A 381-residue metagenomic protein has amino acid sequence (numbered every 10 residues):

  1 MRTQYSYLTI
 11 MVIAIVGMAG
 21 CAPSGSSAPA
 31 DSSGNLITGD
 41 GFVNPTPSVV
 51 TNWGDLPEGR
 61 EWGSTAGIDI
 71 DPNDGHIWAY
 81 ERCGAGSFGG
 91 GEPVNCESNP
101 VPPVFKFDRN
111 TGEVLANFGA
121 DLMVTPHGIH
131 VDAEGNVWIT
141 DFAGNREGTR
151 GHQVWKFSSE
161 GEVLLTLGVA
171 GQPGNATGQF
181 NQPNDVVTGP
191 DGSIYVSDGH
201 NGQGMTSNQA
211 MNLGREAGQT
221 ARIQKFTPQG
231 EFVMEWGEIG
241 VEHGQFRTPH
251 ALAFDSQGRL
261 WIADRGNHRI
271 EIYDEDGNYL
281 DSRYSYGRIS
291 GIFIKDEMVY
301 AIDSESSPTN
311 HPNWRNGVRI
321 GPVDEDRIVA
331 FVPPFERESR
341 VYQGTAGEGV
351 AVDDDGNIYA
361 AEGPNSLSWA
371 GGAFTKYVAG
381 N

Functional and structural regions predicted by a protein language model:
M1-T9: Bacterial N-terminal signal peptides that target proteins for export
T9-M11, D276: Enrichment for repetitive, rod-forming helical segments
A14-I15: Residue-level signal for mature regions of secreted extracellular proteins and peptides
M18-G20: C-terminal motif of bacterial Sec signal peptides marking the signal peptidase cleavage site
A22, A28-N381: Eukaryotic scaffold repeat domains enriched in small/polar residues
